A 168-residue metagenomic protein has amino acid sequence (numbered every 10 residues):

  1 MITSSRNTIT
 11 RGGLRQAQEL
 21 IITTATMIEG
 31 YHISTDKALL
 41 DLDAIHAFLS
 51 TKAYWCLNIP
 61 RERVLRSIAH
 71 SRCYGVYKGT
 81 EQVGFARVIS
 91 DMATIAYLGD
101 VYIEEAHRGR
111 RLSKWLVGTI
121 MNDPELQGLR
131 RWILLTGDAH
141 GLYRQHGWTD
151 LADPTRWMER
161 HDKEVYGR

Functional and structural regions predicted by a protein language model:
N7-T8, L20: Short terminal hydrophobic/aromatic SLiMs and anchors at protein ends
G12-G13: Residue-identity detector for glycine
Q16-Q18: Low-complexity, intrinsically disordered or signal/transmembrane-proximal segments
L20-I59, P154, G167-R168: Short amphipathic alpha-helix that is part of the acyltransferase structural core
E62-Y102: A conserved beta-strand-loop-helix scaffold within acyl/acetyltransferase catalytic domains
G99, A106-R108, R131, L142: Acidic/histidine-enriched, beta-strand-rich ligand/metal-binding domains
H107-L116: Conserved acetyl-CoA pyrophosphate-binding loop and the N-cap/start of the following alpha-helix in GNAT-like
L126-D162: Conserved active-site alpha-helix within GNAT-family acetyltransferase domains
